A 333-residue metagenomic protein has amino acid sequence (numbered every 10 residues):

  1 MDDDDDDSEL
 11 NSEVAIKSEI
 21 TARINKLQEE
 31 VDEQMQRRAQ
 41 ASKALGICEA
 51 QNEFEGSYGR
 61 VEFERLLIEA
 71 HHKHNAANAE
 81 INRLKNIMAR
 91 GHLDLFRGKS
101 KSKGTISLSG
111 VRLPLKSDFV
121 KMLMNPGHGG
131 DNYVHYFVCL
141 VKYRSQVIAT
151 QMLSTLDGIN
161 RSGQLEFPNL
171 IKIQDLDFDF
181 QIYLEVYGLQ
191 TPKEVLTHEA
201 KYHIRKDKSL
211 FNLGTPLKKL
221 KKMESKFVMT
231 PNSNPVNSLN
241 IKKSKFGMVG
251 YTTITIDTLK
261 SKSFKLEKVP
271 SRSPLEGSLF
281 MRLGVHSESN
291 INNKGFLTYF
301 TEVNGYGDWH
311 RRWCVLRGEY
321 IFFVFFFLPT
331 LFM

Functional and structural regions predicted by a protein language model:
D2-S18: Short, charge-rich amphipathic alpha-helices with coiled-coil/heptad character
E9, I16, R23, E30 (+3 more regions): Surface positions of alpha-helical coiled-coils, especially the charged/polar e/g heptad sites that form inter-helical
T21, Q28, D32-S42, G46 (+2 more regions): Extended heptad-repeat coiled-coil alpha-helical scaffolds of eukaryotic proteins
A50-Y133, F137, Y143-S145: Extended, charged coiled-coil scaffold/tether segments in eukaryotic proteins that mediate oligomerization
E55-G56, E62-E64, G91-F96, S117-G127 (+7 more regions): Eukaryotic intrinsically disordered and solvent-exposed regulatory patches
H92-L113, L140-A149, N240-K242, G247 (+2 more regions): Disordered, polybasic Ser/Thr-rich segments at the N-terminal boundary of pleckstrin homology
M124-V141, M281, S289-M333: Polybasic phosphoinositide-binding surfaces of eukaryotic membrane-targeting domains
Y136-V141, Q164-E267, M281, I321: Eukaryotic beta-sheet cores, primarily in C2 and C2-like/PH beta-sandwich modules
